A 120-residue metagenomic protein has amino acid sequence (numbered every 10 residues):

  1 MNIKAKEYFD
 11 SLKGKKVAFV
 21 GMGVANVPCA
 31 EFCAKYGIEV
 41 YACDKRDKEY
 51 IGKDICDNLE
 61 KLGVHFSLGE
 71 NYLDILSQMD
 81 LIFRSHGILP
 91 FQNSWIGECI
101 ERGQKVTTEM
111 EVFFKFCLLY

Functional and structural regions predicted by a protein language model:
M1-T108, V112: N-terminal leader/targeting and accessory segments in enzymes
K115-F116: Conserved catalytic-site region of short-chain dehydrogenase/reductase
Y120: Conserved small/polar residues in nucleotide/adenosyl-binding loops
